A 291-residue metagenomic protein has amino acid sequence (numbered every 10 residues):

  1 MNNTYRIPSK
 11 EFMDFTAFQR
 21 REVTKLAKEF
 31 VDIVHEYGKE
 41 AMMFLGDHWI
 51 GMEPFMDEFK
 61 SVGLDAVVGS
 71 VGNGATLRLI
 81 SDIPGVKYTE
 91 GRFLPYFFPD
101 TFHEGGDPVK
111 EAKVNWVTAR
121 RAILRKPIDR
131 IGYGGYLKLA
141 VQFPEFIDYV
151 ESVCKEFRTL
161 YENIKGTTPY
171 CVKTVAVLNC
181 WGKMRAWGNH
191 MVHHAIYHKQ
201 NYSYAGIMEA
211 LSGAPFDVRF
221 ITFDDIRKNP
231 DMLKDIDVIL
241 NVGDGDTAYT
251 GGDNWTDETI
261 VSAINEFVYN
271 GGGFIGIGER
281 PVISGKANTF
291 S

Functional and structural regions predicted by a protein language model:
Y5-S9, M13-T16, E22-D32, E36-N201: Hydrophobic targeting/anchoring helices
I33, R121, A210, A263-F267: Alpha-helical scaffold elements within enzyme catalytic domains, especially in hydrolases
Y37-A41, P127-R130, V172-K173, A214-R219 (+2 more regions): Loop/turn elements at helix/coil->beta-strand transitions in domains of secreted/extracellular proteins
M43-G51, M208-D235: A short, well-structured beta->alpha microelement
G63-G69, P230-T250: Short, well-ordered secondary-structure micro-motifs within conserved domains or adaptor modules
T76, T247-Y249, I283: Short glycine-rich, flexible loops that bind phosphorylated cofactors or substrates
G251-S291: A glycine-rich, often tryptophan-bearing local segment used as a flexible ligand/cofactor-contacting loop or short
